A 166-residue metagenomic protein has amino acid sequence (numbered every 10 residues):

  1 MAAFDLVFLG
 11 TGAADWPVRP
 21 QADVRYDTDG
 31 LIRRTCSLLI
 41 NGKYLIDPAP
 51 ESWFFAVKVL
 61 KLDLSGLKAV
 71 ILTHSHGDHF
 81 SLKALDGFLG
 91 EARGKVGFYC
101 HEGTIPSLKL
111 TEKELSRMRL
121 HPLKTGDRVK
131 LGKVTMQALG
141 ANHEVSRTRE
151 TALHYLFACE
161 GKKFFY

Functional and structural regions predicted by a protein language model:
M1, I40, L64, R93 (+3 more regions): Short, well-ordered coil/turn elements that cap or connect secondary structure elements
A2-V7: Extreme N-terminal starter segment of soluble prokaryotic enzymes
F8, V70, F98, M136-A138: Generic preference for hydrophobic
G10-T35, L39, T125-Y166: Active-site-proximal loop/helix segment associated with metal-binding centers of metalloenzymes
W16-I71, S75, S81-E91: Pre-active-site segment of Zn-dependent metallo-hydrolases
G42-Y44, A92-F98, K163-F164: Short active-site oxyanion
P50-S52, G103-T104, N142-R147: Short beta->alpha connector loops
L62-D127: Active-site HxH/HxHxD metal-binding segment of metal-dependent hydrolases
